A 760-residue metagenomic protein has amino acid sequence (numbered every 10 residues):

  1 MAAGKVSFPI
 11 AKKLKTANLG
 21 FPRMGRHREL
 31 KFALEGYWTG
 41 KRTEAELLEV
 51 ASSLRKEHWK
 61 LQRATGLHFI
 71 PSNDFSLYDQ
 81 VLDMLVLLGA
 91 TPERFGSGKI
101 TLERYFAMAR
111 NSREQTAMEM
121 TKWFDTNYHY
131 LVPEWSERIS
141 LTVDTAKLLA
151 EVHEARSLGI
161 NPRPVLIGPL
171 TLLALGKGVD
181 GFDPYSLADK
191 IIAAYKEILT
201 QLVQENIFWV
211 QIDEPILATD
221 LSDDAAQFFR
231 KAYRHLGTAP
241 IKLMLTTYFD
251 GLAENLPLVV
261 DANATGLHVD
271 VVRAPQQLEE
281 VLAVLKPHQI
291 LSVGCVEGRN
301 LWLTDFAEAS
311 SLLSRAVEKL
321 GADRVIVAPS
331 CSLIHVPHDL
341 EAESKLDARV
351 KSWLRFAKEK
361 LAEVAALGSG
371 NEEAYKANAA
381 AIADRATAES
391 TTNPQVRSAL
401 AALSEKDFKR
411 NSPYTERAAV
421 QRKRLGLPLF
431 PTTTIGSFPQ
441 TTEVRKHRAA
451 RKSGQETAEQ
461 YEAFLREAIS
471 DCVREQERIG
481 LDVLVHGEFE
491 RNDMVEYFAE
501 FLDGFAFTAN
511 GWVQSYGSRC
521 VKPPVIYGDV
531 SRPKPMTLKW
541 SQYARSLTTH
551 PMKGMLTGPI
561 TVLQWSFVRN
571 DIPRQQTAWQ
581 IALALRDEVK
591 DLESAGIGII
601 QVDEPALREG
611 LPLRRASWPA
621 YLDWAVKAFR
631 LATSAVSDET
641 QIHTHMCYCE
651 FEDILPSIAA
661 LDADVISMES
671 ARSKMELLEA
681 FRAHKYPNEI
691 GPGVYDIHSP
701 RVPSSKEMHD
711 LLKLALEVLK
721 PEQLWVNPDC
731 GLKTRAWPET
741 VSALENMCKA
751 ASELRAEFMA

Functional and structural regions predicted by a protein language model:
M1-A760: Domain-level signal for soluble alpha/beta catalytic cores
